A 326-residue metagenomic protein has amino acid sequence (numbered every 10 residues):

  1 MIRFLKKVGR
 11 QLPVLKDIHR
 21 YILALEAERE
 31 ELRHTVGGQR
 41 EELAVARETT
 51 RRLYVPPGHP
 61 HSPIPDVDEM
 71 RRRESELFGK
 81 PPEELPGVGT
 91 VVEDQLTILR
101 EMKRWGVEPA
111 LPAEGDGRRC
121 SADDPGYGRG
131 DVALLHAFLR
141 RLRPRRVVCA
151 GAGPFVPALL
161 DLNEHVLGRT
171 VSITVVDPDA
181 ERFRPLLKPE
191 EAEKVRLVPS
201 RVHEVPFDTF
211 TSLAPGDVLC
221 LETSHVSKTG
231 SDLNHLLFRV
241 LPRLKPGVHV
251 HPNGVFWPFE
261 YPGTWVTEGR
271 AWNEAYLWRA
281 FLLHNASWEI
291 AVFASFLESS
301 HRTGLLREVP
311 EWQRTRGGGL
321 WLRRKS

Functional and structural regions predicted by a protein language model:
R3-A150, P154-A158, L162-H165, R169-H251 (+1 more regions): A short alpha-helical cap/connector motif
